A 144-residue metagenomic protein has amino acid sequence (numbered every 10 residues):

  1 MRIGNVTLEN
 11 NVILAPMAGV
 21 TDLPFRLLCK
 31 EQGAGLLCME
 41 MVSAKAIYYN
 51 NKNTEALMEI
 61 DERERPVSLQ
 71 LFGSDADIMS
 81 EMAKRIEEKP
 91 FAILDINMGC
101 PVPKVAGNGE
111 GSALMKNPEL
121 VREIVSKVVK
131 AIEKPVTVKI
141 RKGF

Functional and structural regions predicted by a protein language model:
M1-F144: Flavin-dependent oxidoreductase catalytic cores
